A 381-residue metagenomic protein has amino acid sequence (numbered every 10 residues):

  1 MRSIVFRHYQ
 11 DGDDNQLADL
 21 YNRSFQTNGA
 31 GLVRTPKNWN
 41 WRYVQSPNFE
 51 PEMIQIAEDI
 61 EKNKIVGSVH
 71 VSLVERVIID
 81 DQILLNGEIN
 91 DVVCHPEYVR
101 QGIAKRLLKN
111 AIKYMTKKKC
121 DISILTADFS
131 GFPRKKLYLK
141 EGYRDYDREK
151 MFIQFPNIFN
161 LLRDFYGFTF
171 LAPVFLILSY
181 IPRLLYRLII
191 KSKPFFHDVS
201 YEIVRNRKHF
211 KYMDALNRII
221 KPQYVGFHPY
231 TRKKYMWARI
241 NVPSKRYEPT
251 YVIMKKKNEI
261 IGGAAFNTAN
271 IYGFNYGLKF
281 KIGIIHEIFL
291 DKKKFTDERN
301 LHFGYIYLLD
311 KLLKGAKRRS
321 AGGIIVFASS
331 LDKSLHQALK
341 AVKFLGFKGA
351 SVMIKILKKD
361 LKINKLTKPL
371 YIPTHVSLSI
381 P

Functional and structural regions predicted by a protein language model:
I4-V93, D128-F129, V199-K292: A conserved beta-strand-loop-helix scaffold within acyl/acetyltransferase catalytic domains
N15, Q101, F132, F210 (+1 more regions): Loop/helix-junction capping segments adjacent to catalytic residues or to phosphate/diphosphate-binding pockets
D80, H95-R106, D291-I306: Conserved glycine-rich acetyl-CoA-binding loop
V99, L108-K117, L308-K317: A conserved short alpha-helix in the GNAT/GCN5 acetyltransferase fold that borders and helps form the acetyl-CoA
K113-D121, R144, P194-F195, R318: Secondary-structure boundary elements
I122, T126-S179, A238-P243, P249-V252 (+2 more regions): Active-site/acyl-donor-binding loops of N-acyltransferases
R163-A215: Extended, charge-rich helix/loop segments that form flexible, surface "patches" used to engage negatively charged
